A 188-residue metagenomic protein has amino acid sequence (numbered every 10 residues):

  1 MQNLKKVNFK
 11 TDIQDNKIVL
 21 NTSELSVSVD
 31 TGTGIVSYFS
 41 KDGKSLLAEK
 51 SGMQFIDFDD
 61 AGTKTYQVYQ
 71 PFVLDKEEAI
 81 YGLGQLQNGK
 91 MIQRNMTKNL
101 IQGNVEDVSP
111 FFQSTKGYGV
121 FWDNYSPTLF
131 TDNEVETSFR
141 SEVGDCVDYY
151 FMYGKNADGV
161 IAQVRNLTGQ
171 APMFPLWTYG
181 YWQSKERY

Functional and structural regions predicted by a protein language model:
M1-F9: Solvent-exposed beta-strand/loop surfaces of large extracellular or lumenal domains
D12-L176, S184-R187: Catalytic and substrate-binding clefts that recognize carbohydrates or anionic sugar/phosphate headgroups
Y181: Conserved, well-structured core segments
